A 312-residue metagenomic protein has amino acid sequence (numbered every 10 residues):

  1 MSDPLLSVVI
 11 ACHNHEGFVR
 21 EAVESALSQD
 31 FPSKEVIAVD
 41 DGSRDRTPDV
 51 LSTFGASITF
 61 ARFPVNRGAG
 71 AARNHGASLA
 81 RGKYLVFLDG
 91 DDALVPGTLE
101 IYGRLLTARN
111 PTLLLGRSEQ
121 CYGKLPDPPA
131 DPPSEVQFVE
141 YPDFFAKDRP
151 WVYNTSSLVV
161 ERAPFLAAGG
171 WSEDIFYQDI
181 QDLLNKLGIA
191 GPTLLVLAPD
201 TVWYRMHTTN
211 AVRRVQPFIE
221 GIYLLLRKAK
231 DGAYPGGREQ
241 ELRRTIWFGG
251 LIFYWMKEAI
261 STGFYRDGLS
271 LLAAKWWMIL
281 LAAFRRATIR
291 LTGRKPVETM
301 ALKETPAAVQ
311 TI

Functional and structural regions predicted by a protein language model:
M1-S25: N-proximal low-complexity "stem/linker" segments adjacent to membrane-targeting elements
G17-R20, S43-T53, A93, G97: Acidic helix N-cap motif at the loop->helix transition within catalytic regions of sugar-transfer enzymes
S25, P32, D40-D49, V65 (+1 more regions): A conserved acidic beta->alpha catalytic loop
F63-A80: Glycine-rich, basic loop-to-helix element that forms the pyrophosphate-binding segment of sugar-nucleotide handling
L85: Short aromatic/hydrophobic "clamp" motif used to bind/position activated sugar donors
G97-P129: Conserved donor NDP-sugar-binding/catalytic core segment of glycosyltransferases
E135-G221: Conserved nucleotide-sugar donor-binding catalytic segment
M206-I312: C-terminal subregions of glycosyltransferases and related glycan-biosynthesis enzymes
